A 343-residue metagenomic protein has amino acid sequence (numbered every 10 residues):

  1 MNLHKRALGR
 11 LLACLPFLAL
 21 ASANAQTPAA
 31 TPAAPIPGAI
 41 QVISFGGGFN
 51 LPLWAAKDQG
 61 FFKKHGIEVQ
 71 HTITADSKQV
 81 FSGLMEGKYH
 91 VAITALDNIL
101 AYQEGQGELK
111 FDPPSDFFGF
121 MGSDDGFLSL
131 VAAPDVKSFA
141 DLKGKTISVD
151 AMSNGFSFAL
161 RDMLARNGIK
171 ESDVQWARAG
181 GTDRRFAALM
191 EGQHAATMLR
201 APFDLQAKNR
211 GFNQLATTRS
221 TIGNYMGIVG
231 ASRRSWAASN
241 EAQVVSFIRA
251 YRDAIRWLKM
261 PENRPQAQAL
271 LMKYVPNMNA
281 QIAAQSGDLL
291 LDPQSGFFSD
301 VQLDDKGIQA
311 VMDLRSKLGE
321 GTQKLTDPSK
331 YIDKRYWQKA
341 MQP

Functional and structural regions predicted by a protein language model:
M1-P37, Q342-P343: Short, low-complexity disordered leader/linker segments with a strong preference for bacterial N-terminal type II
T27-E171, W176-A179, R185, A195-A201: Short, glycine-/small- and polar/acidic-enriched structural segments that line small-molecule recognition paths
L51, F117-F118, G122-L130, F212-N213 (+3 more regions): Small-molecule pocket liners
K64, F111, S220-G223, Q294-L303: Short, solvent-exposed loop/beta-turn-alpha elements that line the ligand-binding surface or hinge of extracytoplasmic
Y89-A92, M190-Q193, L290-D305, Q338-P343: Short amphipathic alpha-helical segments at helix boundaries and their inter-helical linkers
L96-N98, Q106-G107, D183-V275: Pocket-lining segment of extracytoplasmic ligand-binding domains
A238-T322: Secondary-structure end/capping motifs
Q309-P343: Conserved C-terminal helix/tail region of periplasmic/extracytoplasmic solute-binding proteins
